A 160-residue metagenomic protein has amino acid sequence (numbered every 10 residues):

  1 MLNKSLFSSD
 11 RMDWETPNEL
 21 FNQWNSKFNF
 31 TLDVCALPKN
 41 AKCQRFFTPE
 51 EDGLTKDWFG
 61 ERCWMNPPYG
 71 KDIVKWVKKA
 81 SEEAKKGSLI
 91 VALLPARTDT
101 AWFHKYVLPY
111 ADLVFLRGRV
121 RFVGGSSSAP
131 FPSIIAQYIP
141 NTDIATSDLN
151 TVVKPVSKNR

Functional and structural regions predicted by a protein language model:
M1-R160: Class I S-adenosyl-L-methionine-dependent methyltransferase catalytic core
